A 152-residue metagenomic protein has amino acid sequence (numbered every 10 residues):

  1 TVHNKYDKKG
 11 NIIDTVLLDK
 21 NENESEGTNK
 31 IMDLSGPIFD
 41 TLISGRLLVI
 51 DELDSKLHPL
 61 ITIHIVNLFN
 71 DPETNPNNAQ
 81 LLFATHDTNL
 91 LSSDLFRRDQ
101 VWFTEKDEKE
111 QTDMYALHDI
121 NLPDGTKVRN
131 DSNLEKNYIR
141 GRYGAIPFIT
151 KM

Functional and structural regions predicted by a protein language model:
T1-F39, L47, L53-L60: Conserved ABC ATPase signature
G45-L47, Q80: Residue-level preference for the first positions of well-ordered beta-strands
I63-M152: C-terminal lobe/lid and adjacent interdomain/linker elements of RecA-like ASCE P-loop ATPase modules
